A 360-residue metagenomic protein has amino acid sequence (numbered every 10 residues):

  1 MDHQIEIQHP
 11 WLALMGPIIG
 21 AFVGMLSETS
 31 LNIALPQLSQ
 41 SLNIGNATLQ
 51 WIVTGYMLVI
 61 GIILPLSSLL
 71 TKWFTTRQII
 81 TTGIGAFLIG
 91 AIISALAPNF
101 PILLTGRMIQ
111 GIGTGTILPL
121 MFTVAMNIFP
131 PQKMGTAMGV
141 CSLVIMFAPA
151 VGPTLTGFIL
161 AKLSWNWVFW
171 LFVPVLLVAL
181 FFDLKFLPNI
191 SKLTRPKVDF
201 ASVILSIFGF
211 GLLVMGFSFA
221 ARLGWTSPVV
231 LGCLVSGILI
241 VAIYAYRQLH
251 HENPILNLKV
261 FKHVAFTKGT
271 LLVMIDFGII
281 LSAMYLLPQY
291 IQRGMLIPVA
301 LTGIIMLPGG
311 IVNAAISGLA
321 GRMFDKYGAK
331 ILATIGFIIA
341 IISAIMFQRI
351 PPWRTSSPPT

Functional and structural regions predicted by a protein language model:
D2-I7, Q132, L180-I207, L249-V264 (+1 more regions): Flexible interhelical linker loops that connect adjacent transmembrane helices in multi-pass membrane transporters
W11-L26, L31-L35, L42, N46 (+14 more regions): 12-transmembrane solute porter fold
M57, L64, S68-A201: Helix-loop-helix hairpins in multi-pass membrane proteins, especially solute transporters
A97-P98, P130, F186-N189, A221-R222 (+3 more regions): Short helix-capping/hinge motifs at transmembrane helix termini and TM-loop junctions
T116, F208-G211, S282: Residue-level signal for the membrane-embedded core of alpha-helical transmembrane segments, especially mid-helix
V173-K192, I207-F219, S236-H250: C-terminal membrane-cytosol helix-exit motif in multi-pass small-molecule transporters
G216-P228: Membrane-interfacial helix-loop-helix junctions in multi-pass membrane proteins
